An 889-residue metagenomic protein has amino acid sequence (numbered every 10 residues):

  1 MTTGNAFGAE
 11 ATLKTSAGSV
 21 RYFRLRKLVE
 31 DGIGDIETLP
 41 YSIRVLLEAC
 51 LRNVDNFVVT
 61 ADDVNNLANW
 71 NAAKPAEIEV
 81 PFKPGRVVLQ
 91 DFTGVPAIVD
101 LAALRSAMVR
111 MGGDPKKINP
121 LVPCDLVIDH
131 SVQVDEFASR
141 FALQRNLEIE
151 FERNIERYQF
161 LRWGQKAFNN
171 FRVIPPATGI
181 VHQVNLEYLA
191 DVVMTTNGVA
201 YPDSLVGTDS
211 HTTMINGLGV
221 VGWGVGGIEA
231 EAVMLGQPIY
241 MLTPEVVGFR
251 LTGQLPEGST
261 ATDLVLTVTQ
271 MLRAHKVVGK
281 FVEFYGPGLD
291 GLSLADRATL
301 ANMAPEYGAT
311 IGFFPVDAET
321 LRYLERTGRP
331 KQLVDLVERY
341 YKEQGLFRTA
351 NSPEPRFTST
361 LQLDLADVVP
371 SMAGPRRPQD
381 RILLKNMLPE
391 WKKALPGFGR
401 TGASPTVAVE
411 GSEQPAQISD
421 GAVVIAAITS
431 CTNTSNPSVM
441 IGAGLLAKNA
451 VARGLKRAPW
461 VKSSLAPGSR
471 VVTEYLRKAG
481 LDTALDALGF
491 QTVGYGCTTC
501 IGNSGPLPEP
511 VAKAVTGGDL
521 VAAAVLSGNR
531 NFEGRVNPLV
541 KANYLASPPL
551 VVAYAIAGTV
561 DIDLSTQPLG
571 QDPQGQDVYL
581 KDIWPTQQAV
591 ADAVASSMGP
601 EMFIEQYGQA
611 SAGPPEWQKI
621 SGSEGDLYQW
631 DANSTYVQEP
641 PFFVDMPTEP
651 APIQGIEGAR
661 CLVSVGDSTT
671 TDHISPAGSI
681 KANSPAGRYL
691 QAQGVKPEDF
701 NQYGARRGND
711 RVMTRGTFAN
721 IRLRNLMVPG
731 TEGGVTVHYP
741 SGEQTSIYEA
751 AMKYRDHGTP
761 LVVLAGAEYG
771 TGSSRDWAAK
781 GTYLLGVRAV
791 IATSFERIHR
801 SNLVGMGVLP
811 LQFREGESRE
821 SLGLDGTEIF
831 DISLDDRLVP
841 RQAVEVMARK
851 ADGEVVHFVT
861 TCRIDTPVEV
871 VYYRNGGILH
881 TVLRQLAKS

Functional and structural regions predicted by a protein language model:
T2-I149, L292-N302, E306-P330, A632-S675 (+1 more regions): N-terminal amphipathic, basic-rich helices that act as targeting or association modules
D55-Q254, A261-L266, P370-A373, M387 (+11 more regions): Long, structured ligand/cofactor-binding scaffold of large enzymes
K83, L101-E156, E283-F284, L289-R400 (+5 more regions): Terminal amphipathic helices with adjacent charged low-complexity linkers/tails
T196-E338, F347-R348, I441, A447-P459 (+3 more regions): Mobile "lid/hinge" segments at catalytic clefts and subdomain interfaces of large enzymes
Y285-L292, N529, A751-M752, D756-E796: Extracellular/luminal Protease-associated
W460-G505, M713, S773, A779 (+3 more regions): Extended C-terminal subregions enriched in glycine
D572-Q587, H799-Y872: Acidic, glycine-rich flexible loop/linker segments
